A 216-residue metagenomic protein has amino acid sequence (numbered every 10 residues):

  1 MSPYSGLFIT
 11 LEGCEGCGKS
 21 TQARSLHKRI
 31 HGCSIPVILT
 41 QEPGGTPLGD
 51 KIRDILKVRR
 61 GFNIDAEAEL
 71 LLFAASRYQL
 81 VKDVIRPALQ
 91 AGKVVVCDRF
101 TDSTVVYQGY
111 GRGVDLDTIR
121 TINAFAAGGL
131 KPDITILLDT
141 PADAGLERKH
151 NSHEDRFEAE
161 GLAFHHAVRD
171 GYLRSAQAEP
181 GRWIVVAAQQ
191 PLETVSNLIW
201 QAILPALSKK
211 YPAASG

Functional and structural regions predicted by a protein language model:
M1-F8: Extreme N-terminal, non-catalytic leader segments that precede Walker-type/kinase nucleotide-binding cores
S2, S25-H27, D143-G216: NTP-dependent small-molecule kinase module
L11: Hydrophobic anchor at the beta1->P-loop junction of P-loop NTPases
G16: Walker A (P-loop) phosphate-binding loop of P-loop NTPases
K19: Conserved lysine of the Walker
Q22: Hydrophobic positions on the alpha1 helix immediately C-terminal to the Walker A/P-loop
C33-A127: ATP-dependent small-molecule kinase phosphotransfer cores that center on conserved nucleotide phosphate-binding segments
R99-D170: A glycine- and Lys/Arg-enriched "phosphate-lid" helix/loop adjacent to the NTP-binding pocket of small-molecule kinases
